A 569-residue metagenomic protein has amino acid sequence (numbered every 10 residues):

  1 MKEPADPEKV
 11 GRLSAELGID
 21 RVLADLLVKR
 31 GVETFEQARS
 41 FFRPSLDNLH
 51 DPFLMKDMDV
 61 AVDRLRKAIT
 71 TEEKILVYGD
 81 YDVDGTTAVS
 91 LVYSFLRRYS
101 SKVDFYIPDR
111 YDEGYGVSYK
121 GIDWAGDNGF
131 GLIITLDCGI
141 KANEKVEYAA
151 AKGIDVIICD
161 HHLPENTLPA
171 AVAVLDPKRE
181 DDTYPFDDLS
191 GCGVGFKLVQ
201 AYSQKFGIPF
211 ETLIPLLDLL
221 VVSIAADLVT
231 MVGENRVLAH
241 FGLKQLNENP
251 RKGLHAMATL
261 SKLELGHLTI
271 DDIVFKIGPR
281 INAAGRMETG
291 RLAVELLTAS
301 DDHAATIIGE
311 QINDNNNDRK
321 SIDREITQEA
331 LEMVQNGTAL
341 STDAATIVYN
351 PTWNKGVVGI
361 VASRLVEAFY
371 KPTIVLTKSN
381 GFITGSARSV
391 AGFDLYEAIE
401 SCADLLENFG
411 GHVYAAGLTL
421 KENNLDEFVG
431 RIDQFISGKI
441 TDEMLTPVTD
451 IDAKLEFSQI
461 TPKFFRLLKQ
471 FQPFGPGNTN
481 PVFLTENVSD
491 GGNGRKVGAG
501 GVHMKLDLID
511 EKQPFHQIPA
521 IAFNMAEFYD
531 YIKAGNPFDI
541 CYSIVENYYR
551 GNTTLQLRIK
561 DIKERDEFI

Functional and structural regions predicted by a protein language model:
M1-T71, V222, K276-D314: Cofactor-/ligand-binding subdomain signature composed of acidic, glycine-rich, tryptophan-containing flexible loops
L27, D80-D82, I134, D160 (+7 more regions): Divalent metal-coordination and catalytic microenvironments
A38-L49, E73, R98-I107, P177 (+5 more regions): Gly-rich Lys/Arg/Thr-decorated short loops/hinges at beta-loop-alpha junctions or inter-strand turns that position
K56-P169, V174-D176, E325, E329 (+2 more regions): N-terminal small/polar loop signature for handling phosphorylated ligands or for N-terminal nucleophile
V92, R97, K102, R236-M333 (+4 more regions): Acidic, two-metal ion nucleic-acid-processing modules in DNA metabolism proteins
D127-F130, C138, N143-R286, G290-L296 (+4 more regions): Functional cores that coordinate and move charged inorganic groups
N336-A362: Flexible, glycine/threonine-enriched loop-and-boundary segments that flank and lead into catalytic domains of large
I374-S389: Short glycine-cluster motifs
